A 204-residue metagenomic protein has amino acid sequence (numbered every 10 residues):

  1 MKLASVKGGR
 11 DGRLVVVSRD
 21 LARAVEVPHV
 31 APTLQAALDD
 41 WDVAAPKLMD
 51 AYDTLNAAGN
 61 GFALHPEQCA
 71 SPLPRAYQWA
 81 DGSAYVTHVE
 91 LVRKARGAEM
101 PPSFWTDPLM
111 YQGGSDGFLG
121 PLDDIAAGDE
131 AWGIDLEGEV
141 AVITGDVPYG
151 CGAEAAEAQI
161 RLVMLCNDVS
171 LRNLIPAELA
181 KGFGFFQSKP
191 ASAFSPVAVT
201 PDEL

Functional and structural regions predicted by a protein language model:
M1-D11, R19, Q35-L204: Active-site microenvironments in enzyme catalytic cores
V15: Short beta-strand-centered aromatic/proline hotspots
A22-A36: A short, surface-exposed interaction/processing loop segment used at functional sites
